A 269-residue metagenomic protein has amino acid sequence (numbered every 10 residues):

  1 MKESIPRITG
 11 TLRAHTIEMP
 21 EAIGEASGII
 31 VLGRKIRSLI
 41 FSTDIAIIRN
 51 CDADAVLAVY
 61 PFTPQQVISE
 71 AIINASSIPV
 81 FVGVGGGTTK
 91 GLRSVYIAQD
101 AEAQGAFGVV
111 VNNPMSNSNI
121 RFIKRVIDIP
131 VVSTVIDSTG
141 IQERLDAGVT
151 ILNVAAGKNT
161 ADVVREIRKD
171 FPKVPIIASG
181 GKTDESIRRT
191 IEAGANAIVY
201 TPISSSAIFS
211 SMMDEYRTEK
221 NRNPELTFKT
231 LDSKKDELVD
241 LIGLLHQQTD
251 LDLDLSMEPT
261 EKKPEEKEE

Functional and structural regions predicted by a protein language model:
M1-V82, G86-G91, A103: Conserved N-terminal beta1-alpha1 strand-loop-helix module at the mouth
G28-R34, A55-A58, V80-V84, V109-V111 (+4 more regions): Hydrophobic faces of well-ordered beta-strands that scaffold small-molecule active sites in alpha/beta enzyme cores
S38-L39, V82-R93, N112-P114, S133-T139 (+2 more regions): Glycine-rich beta-to-alpha transition loops that act as phosphate-gripper elements at the mouths of alpha/beta enzyme
R49, E70-N74, E102, I120-D128 (+3 more regions): Surface-exposed amphipathic alpha-helices with a cationic face
D52-A53, S76-P79, G105-F107, I127-V131 (+3 more regions): Glycine-enriched alpha-helix->loop->beta-strand junction motifs that scaffold or abut catalytic
L92-A101, T139-A147, K182-Y200: Catalytic cores of alpha/beta
G105-S116, T150-V163, G194-D214: Glycine-rich phosphate-binding active-site loops on the catalytic face of alpha/beta enzymes
R121-F122, I191, I203-T260: C-terminal helical cap(s) of enzyme catalytic domains, especially alpha/beta-barrels
